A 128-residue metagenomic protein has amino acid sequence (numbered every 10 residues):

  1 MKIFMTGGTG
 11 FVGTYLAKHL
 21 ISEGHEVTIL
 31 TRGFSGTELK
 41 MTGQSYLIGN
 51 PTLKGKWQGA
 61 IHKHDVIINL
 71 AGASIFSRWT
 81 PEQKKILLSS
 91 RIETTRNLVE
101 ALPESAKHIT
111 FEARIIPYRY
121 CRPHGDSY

Functional and structural regions predicted by a protein language model:
K2, E26, H108-F111: Residues at the starts of beta-strands that form the adenosine-phosphate
I3-E23: N-terminal Rossmann NAD(P)H-binding glycine-rich loop of SDR-like oxidoreductase domains
T6, H64-L70, F111-R114: Rossmann-fold scaffold of SDR-type NAD(P)-dependent oxidoreductases
G24, G43-Q44, H64, I109: Short, well-ordered alpha-helix to beta-strand connector turns
E26-R32, Y46: Short, hydrophobic beta-strand segments that form beta-sheet elements in well-ordered domains
L30-G36, R114-P117: Short, polar loop motifs at secondary-structure junctions
G36, Q44-T95: NAD(P)H-binding glycine-rich loop region in Rossmannoid oxidoreductase-like domains and their noncatalytic homologs
R96-Y128: Conserved Rossmann-fold NAD(P)-dependent oxidoreductase catalytic core, especially the SDR/UDP-sugar
